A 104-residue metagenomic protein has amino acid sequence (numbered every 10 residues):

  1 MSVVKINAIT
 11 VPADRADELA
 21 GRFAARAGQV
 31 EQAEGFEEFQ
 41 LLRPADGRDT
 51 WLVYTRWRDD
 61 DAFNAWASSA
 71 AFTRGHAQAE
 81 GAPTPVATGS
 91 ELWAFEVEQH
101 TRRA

Functional and structural regions predicted by a protein language model:
M1-V3, E34-G35: Short, flexible segments with low predicted structural confidence
S2-V3, Q40-D49, A77-A104: Glycine-rich beta-strand-turn "strand-cap" elements at beta-sheet edges
V3-T10, Q40-S69: Short, well-ordered beta-strand segments in beta-rich or mixed alpha/beta enzyme and ligand-binding folds
T10-L19: Short, surface-exposed ligand-recognition loops at beta-strand->loop->(often short) alpha-helix junctions that present
D17, D61-F63, H100: Residue-level signal for secondary-structure boundary sites
F23, A27: Short amphipathic alpha-helical/adjacent loop interface patches that line ligand and macromolecule-binding sites
G28-E37, R56-L92: An amphipathic, aromatic/His-enriched active-site/gating alpha helix that lines ligand/cofactor pockets
